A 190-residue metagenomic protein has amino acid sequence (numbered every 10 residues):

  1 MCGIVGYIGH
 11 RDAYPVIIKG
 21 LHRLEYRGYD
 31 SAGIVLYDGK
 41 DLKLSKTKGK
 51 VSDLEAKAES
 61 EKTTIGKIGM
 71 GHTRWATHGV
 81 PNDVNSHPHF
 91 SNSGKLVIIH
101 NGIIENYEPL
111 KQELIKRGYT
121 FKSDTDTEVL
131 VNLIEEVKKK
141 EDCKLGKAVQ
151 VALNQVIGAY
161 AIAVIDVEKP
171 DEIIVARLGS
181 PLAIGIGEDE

Functional and structural regions predicted by a protein language model:
M1-E190: Conserved short alpha-helical segments that host acidic/polar catalytic motifs at enzyme active sites
